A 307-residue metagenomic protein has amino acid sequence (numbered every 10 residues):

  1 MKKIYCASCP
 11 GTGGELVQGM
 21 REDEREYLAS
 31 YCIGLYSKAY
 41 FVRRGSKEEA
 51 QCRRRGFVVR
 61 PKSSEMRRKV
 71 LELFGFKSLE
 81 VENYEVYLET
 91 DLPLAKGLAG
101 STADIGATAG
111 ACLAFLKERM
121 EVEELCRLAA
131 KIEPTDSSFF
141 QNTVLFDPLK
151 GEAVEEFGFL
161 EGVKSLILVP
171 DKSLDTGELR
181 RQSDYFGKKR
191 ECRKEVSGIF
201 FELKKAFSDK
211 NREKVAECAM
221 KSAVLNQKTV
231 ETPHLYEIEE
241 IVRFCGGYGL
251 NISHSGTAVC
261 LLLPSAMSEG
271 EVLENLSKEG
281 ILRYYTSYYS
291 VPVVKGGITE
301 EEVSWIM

Functional and structural regions predicted by a protein language model:
M1-K96, M307: ATP-binding N-lobe of GHMP and related small-molecule kinases
S8-P10, S30-C32, F140, I167-D171 (+1 more regions): Short beta-strand segments
R43, P170, L261-S265: Short beta-strand-to-loop capping motifs
F76-N83, C112-L128, M267-L276: Phosphate-handling active-site elements
K96-V122, S138: DPxDG-like acidic metal-binding loop motif
V122-V163, Y236-E239: Alpha/beta catalytic cores of group-transfer enzymes, especially the acyltransferase/condensing modules of polyketide
S165-Y236, E240: Acyltransferase
S208-M307: Glycine-rich, charge-dense phosphate/pyrophosphate-binding loop(s) and the adjacent flexible "lid"/catalytic subdomain
